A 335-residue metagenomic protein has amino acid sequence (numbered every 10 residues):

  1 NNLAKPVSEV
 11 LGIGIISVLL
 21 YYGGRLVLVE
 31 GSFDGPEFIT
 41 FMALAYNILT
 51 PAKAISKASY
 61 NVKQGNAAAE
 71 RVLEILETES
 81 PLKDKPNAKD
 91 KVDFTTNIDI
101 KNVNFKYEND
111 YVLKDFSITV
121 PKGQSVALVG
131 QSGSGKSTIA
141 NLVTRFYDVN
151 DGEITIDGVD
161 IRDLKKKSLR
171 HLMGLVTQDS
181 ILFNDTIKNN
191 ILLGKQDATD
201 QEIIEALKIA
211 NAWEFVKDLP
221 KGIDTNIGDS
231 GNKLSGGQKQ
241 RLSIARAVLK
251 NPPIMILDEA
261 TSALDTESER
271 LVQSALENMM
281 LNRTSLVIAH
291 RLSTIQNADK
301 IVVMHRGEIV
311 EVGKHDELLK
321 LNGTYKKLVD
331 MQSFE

Functional and structural regions predicted by a protein language model:
N1-G14, N61-Q64, P81, N104-E108: An intracellular "coupling" helix at the cytosolic face of ABC transporter transmembrane type-1 domains
N1-I39: A hydrophobic transmembrane-helix motif
G12-L19, Q64, T199, P253: Residue-level signal for transmembrane alpha-helical positions in Major Facilitator Superfamily
L19-G23, P51, A68, A212: Hydrophobic/aromatic residues in alpha-helical transmembrane segments
E37-L49: Small-residue-enriched core segments of transmembrane alpha-helices in multipass membrane transport and channel
N47-I75: Cytosolic ends of transmembrane helices, especially the final helix of ABC transmembrane type-1 domains
D84-K85, K91-E335: ABC-type nucleotide-binding domain
